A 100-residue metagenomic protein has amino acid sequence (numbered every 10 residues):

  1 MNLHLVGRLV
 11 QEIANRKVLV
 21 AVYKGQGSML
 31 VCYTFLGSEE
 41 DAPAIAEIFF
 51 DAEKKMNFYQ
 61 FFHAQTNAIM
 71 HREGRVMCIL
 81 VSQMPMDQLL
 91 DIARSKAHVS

Functional and structural regions predicted by a protein language model:
M1-S100: Polar, acidic low-complexity tracts enriched in Ser/Thr/Gln/Glu with frequent Gly/Pro and Thr-Pro motifs
